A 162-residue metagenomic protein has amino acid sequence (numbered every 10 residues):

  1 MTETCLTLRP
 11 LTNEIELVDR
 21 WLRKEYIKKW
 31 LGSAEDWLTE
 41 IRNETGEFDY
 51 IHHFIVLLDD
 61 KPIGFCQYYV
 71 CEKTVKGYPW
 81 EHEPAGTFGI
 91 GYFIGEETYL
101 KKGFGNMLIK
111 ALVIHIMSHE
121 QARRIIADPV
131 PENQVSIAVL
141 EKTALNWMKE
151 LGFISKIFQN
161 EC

Functional and structural regions predicted by a protein language model:
E3, P84-G86, E150-C162: C-terminal "cap" of GNAT-fold acetyltransferases
C5-R20: A short beta-loop-alpha structural element at the N-terminal edge of CoA-dependent acyl/N-acetyltransferase catalytic
R20-E35: Helix-loop element at the rim of GNAT/NAT acetyltransferase active sites that forms part of the acceptor-substrate
R42-G89, F93-T98: Acetyl-CoA-dependent GNAT
K73, D128, A144-Q159: Conserved catalytic-core motifs of GNAT/GCN5-like acyltransferases
G103-L112: Conserved acetyl-CoA pyrophosphate-binding loop and the N-cap/start of the following alpha-helix in GNAT-like
N106, P131-K149: Conserved active-site alpha-helix within GNAT-family acetyltransferase domains
S118-D128: Conserved GNAT acetyl-CoA-binding A-motif
